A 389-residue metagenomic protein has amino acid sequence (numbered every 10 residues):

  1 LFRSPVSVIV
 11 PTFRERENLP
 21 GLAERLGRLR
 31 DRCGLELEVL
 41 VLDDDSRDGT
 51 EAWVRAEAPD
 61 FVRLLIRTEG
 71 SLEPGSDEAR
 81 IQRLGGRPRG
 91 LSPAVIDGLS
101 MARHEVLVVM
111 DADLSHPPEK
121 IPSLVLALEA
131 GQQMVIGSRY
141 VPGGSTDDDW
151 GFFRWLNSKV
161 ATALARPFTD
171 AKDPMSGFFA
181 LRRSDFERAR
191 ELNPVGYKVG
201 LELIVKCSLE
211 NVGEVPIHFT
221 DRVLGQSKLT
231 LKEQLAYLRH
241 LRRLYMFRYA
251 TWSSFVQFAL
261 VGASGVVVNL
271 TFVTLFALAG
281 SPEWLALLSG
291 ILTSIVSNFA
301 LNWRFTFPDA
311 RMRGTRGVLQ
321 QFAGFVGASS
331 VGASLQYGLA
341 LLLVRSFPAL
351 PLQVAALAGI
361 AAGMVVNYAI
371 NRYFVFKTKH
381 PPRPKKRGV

Functional and structural regions predicted by a protein language model:
L1-S4, L192-V267, A277, N302-S330 (+1 more regions): Hydrophobic helical membrane-anchoring modules
S4-V6, G27-L40, D60-R63: Short loop->beta transition adjacent to catalytic acidic/histidine clusters or analogous donor-positioning motifs
E15-R30: Short, well-formed alpha-helical segments that are part of the catalytic scaffolds of diverse glycosyltransferases
E17-G21, S46-A56, P74-D77: Acidic helix N-cap motif at the loop->helix transition within catalytic regions of sugar-transfer enzymes
D43-E51, E69-S71, L114: A conserved acidic beta->alpha catalytic loop
L72-M101, P118-Y197, R222-S227, K232 (+1 more regions): Acceptor/aglycone-binding surface of glycosyltransferases and processive sugar-polymer synthases
H104, A112-S115: Short acidic donor-binding/metal-coordinating loop in glycosyltransferase active sites
L107: Short aromatic/hydrophobic "clamp" motif used to bind/position activated sugar donors
